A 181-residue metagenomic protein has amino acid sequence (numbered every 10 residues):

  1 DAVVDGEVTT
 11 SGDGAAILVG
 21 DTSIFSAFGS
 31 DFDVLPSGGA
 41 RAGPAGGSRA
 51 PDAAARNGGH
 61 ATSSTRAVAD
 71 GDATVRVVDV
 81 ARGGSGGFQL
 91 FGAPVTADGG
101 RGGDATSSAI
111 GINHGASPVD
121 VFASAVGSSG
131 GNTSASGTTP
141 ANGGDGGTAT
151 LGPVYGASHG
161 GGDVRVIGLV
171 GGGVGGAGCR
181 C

Functional and structural regions predicted by a protein language model:
D1-A16, V34-G59, R76-D104, D120-G147 (+1 more regions): Glycine-centered low-complexity coil/loop motifs and glycine-rich tracts, especially the flexible linkers
E7, V19-F25, S63-V68, T106-I112 (+1 more regions): Short, T/G/N/S-enriched strand-turn elements that build extracellular solenoid repeat scaffolds
F25-F32, A69-V75, I112-V119, A157-V164: Edge/loop elements at the starts and ends of beta-strands within beta-rich repeat scaffolds
